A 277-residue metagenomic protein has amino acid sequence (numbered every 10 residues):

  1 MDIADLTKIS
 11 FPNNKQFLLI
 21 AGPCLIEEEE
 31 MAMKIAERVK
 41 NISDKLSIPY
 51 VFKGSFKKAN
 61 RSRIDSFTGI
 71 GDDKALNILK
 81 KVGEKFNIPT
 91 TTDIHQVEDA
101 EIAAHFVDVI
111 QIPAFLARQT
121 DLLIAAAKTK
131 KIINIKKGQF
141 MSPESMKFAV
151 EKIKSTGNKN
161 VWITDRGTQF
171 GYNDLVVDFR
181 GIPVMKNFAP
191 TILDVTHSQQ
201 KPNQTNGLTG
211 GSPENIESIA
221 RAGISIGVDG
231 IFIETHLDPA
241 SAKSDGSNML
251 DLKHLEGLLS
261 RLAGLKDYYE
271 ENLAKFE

Functional and structural regions predicted by a protein language model:
M1-L19, N77, D267-E277: N-terminal amphipathic alpha-helix/helix-capping segment at the start of soluble metabolic enzymes
Q16-I20, P49-K53, N87-T91, D108-V109 (+4 more regions): Structural preference for beta-strand elements that scaffold enzyme active sites
P23-A32, Y50-D72, T235-D245: Glycine-rich, proline-tolerant flexible connector loops at the mouths of alpha/beta enzymes
L25-V39, I70-N77, G210-S218: Glycine-rich anion/phosphate-binding loops
V39-N41, K45-L46, D65-T91, A126-I132 (+3 more regions): Alpha-helix-loop-beta-strand connector modules within alpha/beta enzyme cores
I64-D73, Q111-L116, Y172-F179, Q199-I224 (+3 more regions): Active-site-adjacent loop and "lid" segments of alpha/beta metabolic enzymes
I70-G71, K85-D99, D108-D121, I132-P143 (+1 more regions): Catalytic beta/alpha-barrel core
K130, N134-T235: Catalytic alpha/beta core domains of metabolic enzymes, predominantly
